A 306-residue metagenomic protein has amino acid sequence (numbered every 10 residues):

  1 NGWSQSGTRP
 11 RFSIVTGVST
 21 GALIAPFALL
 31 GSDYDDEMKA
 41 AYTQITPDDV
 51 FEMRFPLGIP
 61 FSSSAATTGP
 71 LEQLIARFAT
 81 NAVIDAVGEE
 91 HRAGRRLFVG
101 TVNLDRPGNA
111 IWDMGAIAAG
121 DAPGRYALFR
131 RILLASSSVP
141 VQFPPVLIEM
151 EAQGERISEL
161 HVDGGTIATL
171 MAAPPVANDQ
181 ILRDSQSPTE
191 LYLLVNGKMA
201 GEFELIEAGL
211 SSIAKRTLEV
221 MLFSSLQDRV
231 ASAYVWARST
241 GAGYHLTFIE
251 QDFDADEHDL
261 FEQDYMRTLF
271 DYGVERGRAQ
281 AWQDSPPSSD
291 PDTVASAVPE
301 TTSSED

Functional and structural regions predicted by a protein language model:
N1-I14, A28-D306: Patatin-like phospholipase
V18-S19: Catalytic nucleophile serine of serine hydrolases, specifically the conserved "nucleophile elbow" pentapeptide
I24-A25: Short helix immediately C-terminal to the catalytic nucleophile in hydrolase catalytic domains
